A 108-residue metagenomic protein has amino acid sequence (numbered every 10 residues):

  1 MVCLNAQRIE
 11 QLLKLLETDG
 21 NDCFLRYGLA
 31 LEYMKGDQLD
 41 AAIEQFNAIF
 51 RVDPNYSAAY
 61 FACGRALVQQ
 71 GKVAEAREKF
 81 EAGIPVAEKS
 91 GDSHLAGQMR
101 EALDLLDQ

Functional and structural regions predicted by a protein language model:
K14-L15, A48-I49, G83: Canonical positions in the second alpha-helix
T18, V52, Q69, V86-S90: Structural marker of alpha-solenoid helical repeat scaffolds
